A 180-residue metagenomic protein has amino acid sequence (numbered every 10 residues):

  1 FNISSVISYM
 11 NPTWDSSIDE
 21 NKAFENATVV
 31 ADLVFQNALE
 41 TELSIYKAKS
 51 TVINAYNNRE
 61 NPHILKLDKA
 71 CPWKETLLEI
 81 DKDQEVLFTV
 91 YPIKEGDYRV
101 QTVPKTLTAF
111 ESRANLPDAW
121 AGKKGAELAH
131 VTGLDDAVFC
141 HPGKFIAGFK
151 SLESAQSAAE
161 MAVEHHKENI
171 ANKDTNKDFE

Functional and structural regions predicted by a protein language model:
F1-E180: C-terminal accessory domains and tails appended to enzymatic cores
